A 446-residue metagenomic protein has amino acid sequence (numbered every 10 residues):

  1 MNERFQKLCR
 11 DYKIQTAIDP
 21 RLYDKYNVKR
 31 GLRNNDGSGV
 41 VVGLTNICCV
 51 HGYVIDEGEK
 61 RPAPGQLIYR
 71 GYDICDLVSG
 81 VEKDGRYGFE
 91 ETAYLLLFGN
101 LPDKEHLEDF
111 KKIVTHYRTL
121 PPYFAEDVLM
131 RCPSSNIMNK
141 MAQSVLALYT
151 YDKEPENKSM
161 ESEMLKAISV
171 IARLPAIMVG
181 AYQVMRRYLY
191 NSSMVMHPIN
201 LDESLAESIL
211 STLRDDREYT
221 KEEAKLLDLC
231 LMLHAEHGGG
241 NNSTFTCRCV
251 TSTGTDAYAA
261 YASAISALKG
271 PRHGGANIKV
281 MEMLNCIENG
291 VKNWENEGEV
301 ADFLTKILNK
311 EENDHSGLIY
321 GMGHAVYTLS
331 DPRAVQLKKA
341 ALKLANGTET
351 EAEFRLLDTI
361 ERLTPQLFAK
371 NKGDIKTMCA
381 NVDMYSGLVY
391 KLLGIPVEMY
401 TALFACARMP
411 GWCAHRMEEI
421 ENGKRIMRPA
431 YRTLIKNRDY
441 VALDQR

Functional and structural regions predicted by a protein language model:
M1-R446: Non-transmembrane, aqueous-exposed alpha-helical and coiled segments at domain scale
